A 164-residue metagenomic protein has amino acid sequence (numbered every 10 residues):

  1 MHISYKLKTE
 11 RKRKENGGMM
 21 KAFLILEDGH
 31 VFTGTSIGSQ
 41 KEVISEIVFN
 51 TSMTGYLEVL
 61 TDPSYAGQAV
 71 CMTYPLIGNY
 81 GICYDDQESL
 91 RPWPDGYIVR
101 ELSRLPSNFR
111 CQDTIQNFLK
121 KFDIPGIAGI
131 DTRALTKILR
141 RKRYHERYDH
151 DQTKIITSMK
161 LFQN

Functional and structural regions predicted by a protein language model:
K6-M19: Short, Lys/Arg-enriched N-terminal segments with co-localized hydrophobic residues within the first ~10-30 amino acids
G17-N164: RNA-binding accessory domains that recognize and position tRNA/RNA substrates
